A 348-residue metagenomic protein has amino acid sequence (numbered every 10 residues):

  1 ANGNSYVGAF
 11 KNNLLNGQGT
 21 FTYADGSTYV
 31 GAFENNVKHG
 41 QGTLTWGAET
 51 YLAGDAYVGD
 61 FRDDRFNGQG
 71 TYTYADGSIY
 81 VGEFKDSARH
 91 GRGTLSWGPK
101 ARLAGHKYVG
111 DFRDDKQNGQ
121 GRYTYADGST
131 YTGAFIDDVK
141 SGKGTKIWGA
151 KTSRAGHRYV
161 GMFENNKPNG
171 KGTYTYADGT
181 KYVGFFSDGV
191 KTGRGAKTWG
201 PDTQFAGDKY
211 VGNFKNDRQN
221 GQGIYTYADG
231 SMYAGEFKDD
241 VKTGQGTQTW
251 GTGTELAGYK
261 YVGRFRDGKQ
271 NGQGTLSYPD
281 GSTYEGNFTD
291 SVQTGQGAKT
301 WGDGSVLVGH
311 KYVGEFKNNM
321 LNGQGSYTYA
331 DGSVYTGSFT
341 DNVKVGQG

Functional and structural regions predicted by a protein language model:
A1, L15-Q18, L44, A48 (+13 more regions): Intrinsically disordered, low-complexity proline-rich tandem-repeat tracts
N4, T20-T22, S27, T45 (+25 more regions): Ser/Thr/Pro-rich low-complexity tandem-repeat tracts
Y6-N16, Y29-H39, D55-F66, Y80-H90 (+10 more regions): Conserved anchor residues at repeat-unit boundaries in beta-strand-based tandem repeats, strongest for the MORN repeat
